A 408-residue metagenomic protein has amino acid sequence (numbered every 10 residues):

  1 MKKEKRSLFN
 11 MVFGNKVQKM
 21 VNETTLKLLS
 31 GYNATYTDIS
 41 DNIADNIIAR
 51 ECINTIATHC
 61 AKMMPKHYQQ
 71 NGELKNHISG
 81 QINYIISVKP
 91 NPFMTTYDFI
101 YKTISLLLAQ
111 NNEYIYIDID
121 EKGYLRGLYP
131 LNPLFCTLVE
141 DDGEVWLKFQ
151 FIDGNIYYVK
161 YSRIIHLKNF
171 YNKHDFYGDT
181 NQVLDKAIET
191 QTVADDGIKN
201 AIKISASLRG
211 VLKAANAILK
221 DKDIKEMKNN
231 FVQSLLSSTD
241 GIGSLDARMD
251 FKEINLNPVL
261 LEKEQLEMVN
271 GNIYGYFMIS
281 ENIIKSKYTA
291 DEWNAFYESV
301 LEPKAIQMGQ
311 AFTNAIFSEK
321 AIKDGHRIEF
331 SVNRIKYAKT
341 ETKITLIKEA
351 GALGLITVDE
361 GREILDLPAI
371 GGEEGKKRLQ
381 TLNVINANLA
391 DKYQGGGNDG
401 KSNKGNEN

Functional and structural regions predicted by a protein language model:
M1-L261, E267-M268, N272-G275, I279 (+2 more regions): Structured, contiguous alpha/beta core segments that scaffold functional sites
N216, S299-F312: Membrane topogenic helices and adjacent juxtamembrane segments
I242-S244, E281-D291, Q310-D324: Short acidic alpha-helical/loop segments enriched in Asp/Glu that coordinate divalent cations
E262-Q265, A338-T342, G351-L355: Short acidic alpha-helix initiation/capping motifs at coil-to-helix transition points, especially at protein N-termini
M278, I306-A321, A352, D366-I370: Hydrophobic alpha-helix feature that most strongly marks membrane-spanning transmembrane helices and their immediate
E292-V300: Small-residue-rich helix-loop
I322-A338: Generic long, charged, amphipathic alpha-helical segments
I347-G375: Assembly-interface segments of oligomeric complexes
